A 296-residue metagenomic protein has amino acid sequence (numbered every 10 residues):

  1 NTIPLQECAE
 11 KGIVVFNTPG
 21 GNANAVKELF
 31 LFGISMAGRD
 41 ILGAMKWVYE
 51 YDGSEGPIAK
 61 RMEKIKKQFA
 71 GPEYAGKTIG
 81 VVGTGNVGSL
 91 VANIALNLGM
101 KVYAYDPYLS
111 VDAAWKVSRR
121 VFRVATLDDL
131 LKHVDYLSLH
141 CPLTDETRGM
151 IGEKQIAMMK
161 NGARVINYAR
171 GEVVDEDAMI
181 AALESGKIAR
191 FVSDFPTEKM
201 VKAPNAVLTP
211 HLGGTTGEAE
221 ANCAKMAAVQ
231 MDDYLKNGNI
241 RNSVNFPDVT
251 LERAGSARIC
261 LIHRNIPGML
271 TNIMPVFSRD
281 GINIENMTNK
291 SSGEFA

Functional and structural regions predicted by a protein language model:
N1-T18, K132, G152-K154, M158 (+2 more regions): An N-terminal-biased, well-structured beta-alpha scaffold segment characteristic of Rossmann-like dinucleotide-binding
G12-N24, A169, H211-G213: Short beta->alpha connector loops at strand-helix junctions that form conserved, small/polar/Pro-enriched
P19-T78, N242: Phosphate-binding beta-alpha-beta segment of Rossmann-like dinucleotide-binding domains, i.e., the NAD(P)
K27-K46, N93-M100, K225-N239, M274-P275 (+1 more regions): Oxidoreductase and adenylate-handling cofactor-binding alpha/beta cores
V82-G85: Glycine-rich Rossmann-fold phosphate-binding loop(s) that bind the pyrophosphate of adenine dinucleotide cofactors
G88-S89: N-terminal Rossmann-fold NAD(P) dinucleotide-binding loop
P107-M200, T215: Rossmann-like adenosine-cofactor binding region
F191, V201-P204, L212-A296: NAD(P)-dependent dehydrogenase/reductase Rossmann-like domain
